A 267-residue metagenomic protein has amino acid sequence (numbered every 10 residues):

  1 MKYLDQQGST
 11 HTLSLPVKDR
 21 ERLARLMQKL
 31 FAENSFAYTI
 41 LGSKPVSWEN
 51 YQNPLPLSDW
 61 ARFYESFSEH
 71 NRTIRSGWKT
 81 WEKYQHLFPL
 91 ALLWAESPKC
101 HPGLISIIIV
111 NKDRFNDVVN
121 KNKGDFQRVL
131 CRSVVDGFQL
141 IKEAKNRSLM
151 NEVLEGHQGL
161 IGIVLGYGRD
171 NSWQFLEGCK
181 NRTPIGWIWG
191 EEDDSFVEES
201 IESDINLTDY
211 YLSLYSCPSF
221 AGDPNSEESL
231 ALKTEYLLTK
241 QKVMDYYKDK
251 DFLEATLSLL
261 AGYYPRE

Functional and structural regions predicted by a protein language model:
M1-L160, L165-E267: A conserved ligand/cofactor-binding region detector
